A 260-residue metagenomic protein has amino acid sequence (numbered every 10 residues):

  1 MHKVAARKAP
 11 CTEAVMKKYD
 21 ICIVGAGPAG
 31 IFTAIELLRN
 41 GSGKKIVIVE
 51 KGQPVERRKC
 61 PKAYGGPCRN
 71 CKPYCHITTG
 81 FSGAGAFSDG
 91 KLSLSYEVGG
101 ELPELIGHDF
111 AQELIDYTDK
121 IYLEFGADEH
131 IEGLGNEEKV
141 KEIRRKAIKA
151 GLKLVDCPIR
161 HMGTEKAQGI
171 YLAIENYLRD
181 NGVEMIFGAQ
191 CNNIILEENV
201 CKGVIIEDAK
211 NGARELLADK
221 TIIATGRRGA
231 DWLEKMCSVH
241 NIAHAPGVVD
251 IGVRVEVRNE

Functional and structural regions predicted by a protein language model:
H2-K3, A14-G99, E137-E260: Residues forming the flavin
G80-G133: Dinucleotide-binding Rossmann-like beta1-alpha1 core, especially the glycine-rich loop that anchors the ADP
